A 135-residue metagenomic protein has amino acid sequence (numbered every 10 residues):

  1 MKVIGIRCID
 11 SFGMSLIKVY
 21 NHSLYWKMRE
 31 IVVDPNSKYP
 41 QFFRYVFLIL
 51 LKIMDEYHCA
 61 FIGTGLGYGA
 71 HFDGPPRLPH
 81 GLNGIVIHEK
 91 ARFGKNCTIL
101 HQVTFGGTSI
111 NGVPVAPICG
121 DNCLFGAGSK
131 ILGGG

Functional and structural regions predicted by a protein language model:
M1-G63: Terminal amphipathic alpha-helical/low-complexity segments used for targeting or macromolecular assembly
I62, Y68, D73-P75, P79-H80 (+8 more regions): Left-handed beta-helix
